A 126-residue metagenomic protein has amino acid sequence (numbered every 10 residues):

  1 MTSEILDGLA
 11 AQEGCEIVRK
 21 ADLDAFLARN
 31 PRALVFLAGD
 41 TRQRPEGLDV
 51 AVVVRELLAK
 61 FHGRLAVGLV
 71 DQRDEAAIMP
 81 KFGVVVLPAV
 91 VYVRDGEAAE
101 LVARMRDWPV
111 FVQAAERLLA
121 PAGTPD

Functional and structural regions predicted by a protein language model:
M1-R32, A120-D126: N-terminal leader/targeting and pre-domain segments
A21-A59: Local sequence-structure signature of Cys/Sec-based thiol-disulfide redox active-site neighborhoods
A25-F26, I78, A114: CheY-like receiver
P31-R32, F82-R94: Structural micro-motif
G39, Q72, D95: Cofactor-binding loop segments of dinucleotide-utilizing enzymes, especially the Rossmann-like FAD- and NAD(P)+-binding
D49-V52, F82-V84, M105-D107: Short, glycine/charged-enriched secondary-structure capping and boundary segments
F61-V86: Mid-chain, well-packed structural core segment of small domains
V91-D126: Non-catalytic, surface beta->alpha helical segment in thiol-disulfide oxidoreductase systems
